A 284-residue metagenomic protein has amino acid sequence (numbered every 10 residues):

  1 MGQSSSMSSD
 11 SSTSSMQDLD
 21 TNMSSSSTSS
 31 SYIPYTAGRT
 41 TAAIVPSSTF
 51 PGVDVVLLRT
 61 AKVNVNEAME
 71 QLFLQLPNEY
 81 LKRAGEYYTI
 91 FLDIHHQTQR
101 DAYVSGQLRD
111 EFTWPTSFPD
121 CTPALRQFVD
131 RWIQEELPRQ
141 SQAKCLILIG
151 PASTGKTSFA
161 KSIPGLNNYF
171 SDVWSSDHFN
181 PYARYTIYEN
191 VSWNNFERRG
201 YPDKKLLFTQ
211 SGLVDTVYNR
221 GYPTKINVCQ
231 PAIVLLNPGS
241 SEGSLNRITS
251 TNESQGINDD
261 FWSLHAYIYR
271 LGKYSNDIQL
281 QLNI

Functional and structural regions predicted by a protein language model:
M1-G2, S6, S12-D20, S24-S27 (+5 more regions): Replace "adjacent to P-loop NTPase cores in ATP/GTP-dependent enzymes" with "adjacent to NTP-binding cores
L81-K82, Y87-Q142: N-terminal pre-Walker A segment at the start of P-loop NTPase domains
R139-Q142, H178-R184, E197, T224-C229: Flexible, charged surface loops at secondary-structure boundaries
C145: Walker A (P-loop) ATP-phosphate-binding motif of ABC ATPase nucleotide-binding domains
L148: Hydrophobic anchor at the beta1->P-loop junction of P-loop NTPases
S153-K156: Conserved glycine(s) of the Walker
F159: Hydrophobic positions on the alpha1 helix immediately C-terminal to the Walker A/P-loop
L166-G200: AAA+/P-loop NTPase substrate/partner-engagement loops
